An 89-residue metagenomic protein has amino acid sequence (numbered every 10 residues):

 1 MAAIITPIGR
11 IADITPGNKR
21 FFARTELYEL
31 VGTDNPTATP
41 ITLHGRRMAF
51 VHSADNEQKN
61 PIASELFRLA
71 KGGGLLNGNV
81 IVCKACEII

Functional and structural regions predicted by a protein language model:
M1-I89: Detector for the mature cores of small, proteolytically processed and post-translationally modified peptide effectors
